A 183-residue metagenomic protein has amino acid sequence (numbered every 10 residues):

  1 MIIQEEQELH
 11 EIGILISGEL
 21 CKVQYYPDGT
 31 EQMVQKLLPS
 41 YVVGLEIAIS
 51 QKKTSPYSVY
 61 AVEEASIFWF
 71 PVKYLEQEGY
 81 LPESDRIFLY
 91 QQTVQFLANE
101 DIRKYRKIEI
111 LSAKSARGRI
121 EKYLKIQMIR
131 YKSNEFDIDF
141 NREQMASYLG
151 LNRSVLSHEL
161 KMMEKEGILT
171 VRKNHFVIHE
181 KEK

Functional and structural regions predicted by a protein language model:
M1-S17: Regulatory nucleotide-sensing modules
K22-G29: Cytochrome P450 core scaffold surrounding the K-helix E-X-X-R motif and the conserved "meander" helix-loop region
M33-Q92: Cyclic-nucleotide recognition modules
S84-G150: Polybasic "coupling" helices that flank or enter modular domains
K125-K183: Phosphate-/nucleic-acid-contacting segments
